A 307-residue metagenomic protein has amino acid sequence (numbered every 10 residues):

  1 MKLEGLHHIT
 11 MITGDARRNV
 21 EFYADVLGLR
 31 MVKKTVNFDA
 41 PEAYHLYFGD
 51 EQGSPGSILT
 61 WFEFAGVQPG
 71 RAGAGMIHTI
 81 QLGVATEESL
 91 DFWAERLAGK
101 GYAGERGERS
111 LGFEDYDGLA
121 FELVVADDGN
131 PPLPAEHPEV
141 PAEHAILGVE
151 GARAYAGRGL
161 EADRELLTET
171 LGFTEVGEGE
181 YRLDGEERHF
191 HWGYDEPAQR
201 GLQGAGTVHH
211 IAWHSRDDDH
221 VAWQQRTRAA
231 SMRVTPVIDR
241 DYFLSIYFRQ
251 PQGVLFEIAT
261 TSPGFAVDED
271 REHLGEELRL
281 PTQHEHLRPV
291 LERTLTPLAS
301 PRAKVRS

Functional and structural regions predicted by a protein language model:
M1-L3, T10, Y44: Conserved N-terminal glycine/acidic-rich loop preference
G5-G14, A65-R96, R109-E114, L147-R158 (+2 more regions): Vicinal oxygen chelate
I12-P55, E95, E105, R109-D115 (+4 more regions): Core segments of cupin and vicinal oxygen chelate
K33-V36, F48-L82: Conserved donor-binding loop and adjoining core beta-sheet/short helix segment in diverse acyl/aminoacyl transferases
T35, D91-G148, E178-G193, R200 (+1 more regions): Vicinal oxygen chelate
G49-E51, F62-F64, A126, D195-P197 (+1 more regions): Generic beta-structure capping elements
D50-Q52, A85-E87, D127-D128, G253: Short loop segments at secondary-structure junctions
